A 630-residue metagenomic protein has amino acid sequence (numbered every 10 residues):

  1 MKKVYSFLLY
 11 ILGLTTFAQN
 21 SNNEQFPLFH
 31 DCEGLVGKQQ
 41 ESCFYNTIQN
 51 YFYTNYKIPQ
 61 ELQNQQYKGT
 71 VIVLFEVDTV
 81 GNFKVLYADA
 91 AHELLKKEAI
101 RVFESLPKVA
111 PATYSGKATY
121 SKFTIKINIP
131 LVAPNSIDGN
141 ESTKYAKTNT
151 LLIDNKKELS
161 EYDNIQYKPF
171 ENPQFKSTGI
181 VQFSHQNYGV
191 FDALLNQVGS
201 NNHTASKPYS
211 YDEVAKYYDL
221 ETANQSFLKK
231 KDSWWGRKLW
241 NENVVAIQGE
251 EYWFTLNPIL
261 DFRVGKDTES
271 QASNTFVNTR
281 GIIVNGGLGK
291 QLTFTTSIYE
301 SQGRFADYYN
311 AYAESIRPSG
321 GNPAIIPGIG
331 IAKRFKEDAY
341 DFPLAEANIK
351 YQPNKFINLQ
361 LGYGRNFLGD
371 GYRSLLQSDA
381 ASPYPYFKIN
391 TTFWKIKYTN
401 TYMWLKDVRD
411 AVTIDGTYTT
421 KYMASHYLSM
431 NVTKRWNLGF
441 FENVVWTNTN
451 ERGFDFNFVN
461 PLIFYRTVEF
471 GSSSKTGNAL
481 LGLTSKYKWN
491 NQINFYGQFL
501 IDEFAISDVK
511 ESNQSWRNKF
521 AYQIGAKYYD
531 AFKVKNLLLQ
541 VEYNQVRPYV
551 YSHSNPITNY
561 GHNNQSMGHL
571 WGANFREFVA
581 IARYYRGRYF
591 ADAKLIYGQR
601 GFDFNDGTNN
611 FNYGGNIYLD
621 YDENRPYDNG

Functional and structural regions predicted by a protein language model:
V4-L14: Sec-dependent N-terminal signal peptides
Y5-S6, A18-T150: Charge-biased low-complexity segments
Q66, Y114, A118, G287 (+5 more regions): Surface-exposed coil/turn segments at beta-strand junctions on protein surfaces, enriched
L74-E76, N128, N285, Q498 (+2 more regions): Residue-level recognition of well-ordered beta-strand positions that form the cores of beta-sheet-rich folds across
F75, Y87-A90, I125, L131 (+5 more regions): A mature extracytoplasmic/lumenal domain signature
D78-G81, L361, L428, G497 (+1 more regions): Buried hydrophobic packing residues in well-ordered domains
K156-N437, N443-N448, E511-F520, K527 (+4 more regions): Outer-membrane beta-barrel channel domains
G249, F342, K434-G630: Exposed, low-structure sequence patches enriched in small/polar residues
